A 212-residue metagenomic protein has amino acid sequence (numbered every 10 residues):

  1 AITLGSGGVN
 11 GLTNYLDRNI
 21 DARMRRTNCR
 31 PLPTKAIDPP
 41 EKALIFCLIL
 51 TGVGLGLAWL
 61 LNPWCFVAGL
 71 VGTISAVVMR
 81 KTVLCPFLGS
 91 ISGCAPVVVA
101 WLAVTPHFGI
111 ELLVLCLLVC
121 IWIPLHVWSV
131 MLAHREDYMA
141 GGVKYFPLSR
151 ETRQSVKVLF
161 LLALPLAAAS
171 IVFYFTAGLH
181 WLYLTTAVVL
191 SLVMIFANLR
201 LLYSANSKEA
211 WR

Functional and structural regions predicted by a protein language model:
A1-L4, N19, M24, T51-A68 (+2 more regions): Hydrophobic alpha-helical transmembrane segments
L4-G11, I74-V78, C116-R135, A167 (+1 more regions): Transmembrane alpha-helical segments that form the membrane-embedded catalytic/substrate-channel core of multi-pass
N10-I49, V53-L55, I121-I171: Solvent-exposed interhelical
N14-N19, T82-I91, P106-L112, L132-V143 (+1 more regions): A cytosolic-side transmembrane-helix exit/cap motif
P31, L48, L88-T105, R153-Q154 (+1 more regions): Small-residue-rich segments of transmembrane alpha-helices in multi-pass membrane proteins, especially helix faces
K42-L84, V158-R212: Transmembrane helix-loop-helix
I74-V78, T82, I91, A95-H107 (+1 more regions): Short, well-ordered alpha-helical segments in soluble proteins
